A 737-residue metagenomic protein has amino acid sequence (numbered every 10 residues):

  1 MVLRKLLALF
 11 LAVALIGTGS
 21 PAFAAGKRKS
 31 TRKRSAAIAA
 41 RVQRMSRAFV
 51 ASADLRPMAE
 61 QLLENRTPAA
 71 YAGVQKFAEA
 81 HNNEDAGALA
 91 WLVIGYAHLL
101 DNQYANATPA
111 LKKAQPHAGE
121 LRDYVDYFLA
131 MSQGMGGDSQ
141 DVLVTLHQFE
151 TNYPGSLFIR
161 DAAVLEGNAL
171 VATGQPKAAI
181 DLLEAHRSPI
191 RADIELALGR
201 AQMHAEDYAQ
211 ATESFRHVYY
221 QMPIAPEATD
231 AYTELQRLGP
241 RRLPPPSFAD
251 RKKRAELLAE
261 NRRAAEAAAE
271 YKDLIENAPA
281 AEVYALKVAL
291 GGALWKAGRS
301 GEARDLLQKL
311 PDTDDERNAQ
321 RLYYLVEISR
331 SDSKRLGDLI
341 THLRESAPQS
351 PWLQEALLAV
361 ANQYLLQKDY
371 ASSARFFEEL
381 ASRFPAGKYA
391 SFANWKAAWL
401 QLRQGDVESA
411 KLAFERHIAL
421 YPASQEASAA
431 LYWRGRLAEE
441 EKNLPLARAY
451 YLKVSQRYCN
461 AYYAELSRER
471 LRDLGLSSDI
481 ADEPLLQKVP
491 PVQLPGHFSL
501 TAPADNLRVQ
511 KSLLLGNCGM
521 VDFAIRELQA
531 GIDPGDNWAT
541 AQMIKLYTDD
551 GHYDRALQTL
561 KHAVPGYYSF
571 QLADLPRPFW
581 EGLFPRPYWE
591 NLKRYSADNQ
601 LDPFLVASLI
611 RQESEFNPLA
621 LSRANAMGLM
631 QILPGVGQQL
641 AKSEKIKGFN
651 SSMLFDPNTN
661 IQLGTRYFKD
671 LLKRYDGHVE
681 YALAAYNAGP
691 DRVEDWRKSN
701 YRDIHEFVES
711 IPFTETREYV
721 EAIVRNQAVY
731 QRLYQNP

Functional and structural regions predicted by a protein language model:
V2-A12, G19-A624, M630, P634-S643 (+5 more regions): Acidic, polar-rich low-complexity tracts and alpha-helical solenoid repeat scaffolds
T31, S710-F713, E718-P737: Gram-negative outer-membrane assembly/targeting C-terminal domains
F649-T659: A short, structured beta-strand-centered segment in the mid-to-C-terminal lobe of catalytic cores from group-transfer
G664: Histidine- and acidic-residue-rich, metal-dependent catalytic cores
L671-R674: Terminal ABC-like ATPase head and other globular end-domains that cap long coiled-coil arms in SMC/Rad50/SbcC-family
G677-H678: Short loop-to-helix capping motifs
